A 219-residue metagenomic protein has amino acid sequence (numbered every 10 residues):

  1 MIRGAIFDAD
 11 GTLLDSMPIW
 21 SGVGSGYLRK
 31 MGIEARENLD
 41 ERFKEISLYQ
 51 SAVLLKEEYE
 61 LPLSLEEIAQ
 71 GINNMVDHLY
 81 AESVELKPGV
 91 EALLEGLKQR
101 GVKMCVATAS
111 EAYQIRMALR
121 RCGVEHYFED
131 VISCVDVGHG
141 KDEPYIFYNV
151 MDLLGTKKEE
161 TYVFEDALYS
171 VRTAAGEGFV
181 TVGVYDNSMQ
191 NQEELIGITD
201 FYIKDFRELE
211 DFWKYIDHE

Functional and structural regions predicted by a protein language model:
M1-R3, E95-K98, E111-A112, R116-E219: Asp-based, Mg2+/Mn2+-dependent phosphohydrolase catalytic module
I2-R100: N-terminal helical cap/lid subdomain that shapes the substrate entry/recognition surface in HAD-like hydrolases
T12, T108-S110: Conserved phosphate-coupling serine/threonine residues in phosphotransfer and NTP-handling enzymes
D15, V84, V106, E160-Y162: Residue-level marker of alpha-helix boundaries and capping positions
E34, K103, V180: Residue-level detector of anion-binding/catalytic polar loops
E66, V84-K87, A109, G140-K141 (+1 more regions): Non-catalytic, surface-exposed connector residues within folded enzymatic/regulatory domains
